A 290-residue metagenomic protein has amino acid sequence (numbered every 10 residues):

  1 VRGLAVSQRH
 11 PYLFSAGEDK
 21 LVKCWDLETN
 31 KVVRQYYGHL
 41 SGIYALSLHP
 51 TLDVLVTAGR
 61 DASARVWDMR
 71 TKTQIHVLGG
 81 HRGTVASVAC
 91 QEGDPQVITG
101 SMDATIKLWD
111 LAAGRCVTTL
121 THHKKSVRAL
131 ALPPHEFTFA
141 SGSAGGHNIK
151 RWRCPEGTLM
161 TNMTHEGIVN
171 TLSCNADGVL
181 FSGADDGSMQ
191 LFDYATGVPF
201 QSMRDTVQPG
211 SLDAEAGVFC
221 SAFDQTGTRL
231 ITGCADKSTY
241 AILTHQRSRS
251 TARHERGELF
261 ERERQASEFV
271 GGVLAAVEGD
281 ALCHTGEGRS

Functional and structural regions predicted by a protein language model:
V1, Y37-I43, G79-V85, T121-V127 (+4 more regions): WD40/WD-repeat beta-propeller blade N-cap
L4, V22-W25, L46, A64-D68 (+8 more regions): WD40-repeat beta-propellers
R9, A16-D19, L27, T51 (+7 more regions): Conserved strand-to-loop turn within each blade of WD40 beta-propeller repeats
R9-P11, T51-D53, G93-P95, H135-F137 (+2 more regions): Short coil/turn segments that connect the beta-strands within blades of beta-propeller domains
Y12, L21, V32, L40 (+11 more regions): A conserved positional marker within WD40/Gbeta-like beta-propeller blades
K31-R34, T73-H76, R115-T118, T158-T161 (+2 more regions): A structural motif specific to WD40 beta-propellers
T84-A89, G93-D185: Eukaryotic tandem repeat interaction scaffolds
E166-I168, N175-V179, G187-S188, A195-S290: Terminal intrinsically disordered, low-complexity extensions flanking WD-repeat/beta-propeller proteins
